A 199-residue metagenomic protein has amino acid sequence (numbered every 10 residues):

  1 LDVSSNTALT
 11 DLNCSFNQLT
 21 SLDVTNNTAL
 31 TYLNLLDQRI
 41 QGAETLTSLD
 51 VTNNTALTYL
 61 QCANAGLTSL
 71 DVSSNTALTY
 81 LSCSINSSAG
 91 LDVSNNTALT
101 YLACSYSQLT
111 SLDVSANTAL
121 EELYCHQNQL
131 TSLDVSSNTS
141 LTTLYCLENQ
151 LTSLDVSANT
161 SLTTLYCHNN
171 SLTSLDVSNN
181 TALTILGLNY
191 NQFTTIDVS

Functional and structural regions predicted by a protein language model:
L1, L22, L46-V51, L70 (+6 more regions): Canonical leucine-rich repeat
N6-A8, N27-T31, A43, N54-T58 (+7 more regions): Leucine-rich repeat
A8, N13-Q18, N34-L46, A56-L67 (+6 more regions): Concave beta-strand-loop units of leucine-rich repeat
V24-Q38: A broadly tuned "polar low-complexity/structure-edge" signature
L123, D134, N138, D155-N159 (+2 more regions): Intrinsically disordered, low-complexity Ser/Thr- and Pro-rich stretches
